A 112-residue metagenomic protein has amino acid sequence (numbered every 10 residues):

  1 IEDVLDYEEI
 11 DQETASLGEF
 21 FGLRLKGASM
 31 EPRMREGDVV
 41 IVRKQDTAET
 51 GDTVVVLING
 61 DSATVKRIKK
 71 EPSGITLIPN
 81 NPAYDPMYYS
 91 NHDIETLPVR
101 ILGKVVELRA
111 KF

Functional and structural regions predicted by a protein language model:
E2-F112: Acidic/glycine-rich C-terminal interaction modules and beta/coil loop segments that lie outside canonical DNA-binding
